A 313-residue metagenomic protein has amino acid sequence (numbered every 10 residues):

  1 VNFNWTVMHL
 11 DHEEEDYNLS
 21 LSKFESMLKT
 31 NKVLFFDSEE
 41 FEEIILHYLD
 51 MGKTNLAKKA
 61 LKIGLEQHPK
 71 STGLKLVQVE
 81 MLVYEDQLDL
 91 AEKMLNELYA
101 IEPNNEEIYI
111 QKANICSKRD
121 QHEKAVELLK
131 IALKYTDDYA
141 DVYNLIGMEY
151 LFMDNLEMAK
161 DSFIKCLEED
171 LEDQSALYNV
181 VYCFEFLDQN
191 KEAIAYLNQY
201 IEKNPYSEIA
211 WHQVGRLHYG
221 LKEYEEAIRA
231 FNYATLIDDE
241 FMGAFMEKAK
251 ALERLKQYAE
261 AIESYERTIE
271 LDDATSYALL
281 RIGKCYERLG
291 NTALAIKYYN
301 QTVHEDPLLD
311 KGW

Functional and structural regions predicted by a protein language model:
D50, Y84, K118-R119, F152 (+4 more regions): Register position in tetratricopeptide repeats
G64, E97-L98, I131-A132, K165-C166 (+4 more regions): Canonical positions in the second alpha-helix
Q67-H68, A100-E102, Y135-T136, E169-D170 (+4 more regions): Structural marker of alpha-solenoid helical repeat scaffolds
